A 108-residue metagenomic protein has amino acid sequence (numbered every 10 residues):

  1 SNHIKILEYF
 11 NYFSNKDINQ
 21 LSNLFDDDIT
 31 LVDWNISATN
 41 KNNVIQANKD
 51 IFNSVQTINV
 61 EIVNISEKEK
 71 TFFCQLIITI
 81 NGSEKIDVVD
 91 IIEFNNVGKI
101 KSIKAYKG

Functional and structural regions predicted by a protein language model:
S1-N19, N23: Short, low-complexity N-terminal intrinsically disordered segments enriched in polar/charged residues
Y9, Q20-S22, I29, V44 (+4 more regions): Hydrophobic pocket/interface hotspot
I18-N19, D26-K68: A solvent-exposed, acidic/Ser-Thr-rich amphipathic alpha-helical stretch
S37, G82-I86, K99: Short acidic/polar mixed-charge low-complexity motifs
I58-V60, E84-D90: Short, surface-exposed coil-to-beta transition loops
F73-N81: Short beta-strand segments that buttress and anchor functional surface loops
D87-G108: Short beta-strand edge/turn micro-motifs at domain boundaries
